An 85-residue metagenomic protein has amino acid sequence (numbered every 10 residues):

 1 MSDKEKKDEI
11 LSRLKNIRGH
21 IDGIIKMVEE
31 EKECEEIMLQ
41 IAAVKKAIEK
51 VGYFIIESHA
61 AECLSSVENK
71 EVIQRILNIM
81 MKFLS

Functional and structural regions predicted by a protein language model:
M1-S85: Solvent-exposed interaction patches of small proteins and small membrane subunits
